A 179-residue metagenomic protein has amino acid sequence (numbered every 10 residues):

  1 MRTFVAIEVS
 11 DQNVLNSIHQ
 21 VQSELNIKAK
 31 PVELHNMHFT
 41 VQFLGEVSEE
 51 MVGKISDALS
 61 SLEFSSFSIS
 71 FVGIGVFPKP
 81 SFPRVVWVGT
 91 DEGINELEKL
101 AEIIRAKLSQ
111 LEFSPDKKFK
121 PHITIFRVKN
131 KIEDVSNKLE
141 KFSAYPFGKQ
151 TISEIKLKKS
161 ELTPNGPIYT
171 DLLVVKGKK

Functional and structural regions predicted by a protein language model:
M1-K179: Histidine-dependent nucleotide/RNA phosphoesterase domain, centered on the 2H-phosphoesterase fold with its duplicated
